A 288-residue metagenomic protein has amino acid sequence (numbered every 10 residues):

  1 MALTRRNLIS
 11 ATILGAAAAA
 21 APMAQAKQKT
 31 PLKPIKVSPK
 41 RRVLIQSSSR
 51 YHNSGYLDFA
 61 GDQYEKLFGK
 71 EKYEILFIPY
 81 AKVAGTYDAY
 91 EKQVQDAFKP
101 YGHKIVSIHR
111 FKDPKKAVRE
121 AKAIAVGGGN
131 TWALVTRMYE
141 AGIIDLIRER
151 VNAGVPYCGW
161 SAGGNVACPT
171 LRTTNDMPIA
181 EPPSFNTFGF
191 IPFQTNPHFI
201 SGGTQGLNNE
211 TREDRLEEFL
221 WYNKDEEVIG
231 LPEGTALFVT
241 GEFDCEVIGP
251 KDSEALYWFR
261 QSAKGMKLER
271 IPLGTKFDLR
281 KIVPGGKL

Functional and structural regions predicted by a protein language model:
M1-G15: N-terminal secretory signal peptides and thylakoid transit peptides that target proteins across membranes
A24-A26: Boundary at the C-terminal end of the N-terminal hydrophobic targeting segment
P34-K70, G85-K92, D96, R172-T173 (+1 more regions): C-terminal and late-domain segments of enzyme folds
L76-P79: Short internal beta-strands
K82-G128, A133-L134, Y139: Portal/gating segments that form or line small-molecule/metal binding sites
A125-G128, R150-T170: Catalytic nucleophile loop
V135-N152: Helix-hairpin-helix/helix-loop-helix acidic hairpins
